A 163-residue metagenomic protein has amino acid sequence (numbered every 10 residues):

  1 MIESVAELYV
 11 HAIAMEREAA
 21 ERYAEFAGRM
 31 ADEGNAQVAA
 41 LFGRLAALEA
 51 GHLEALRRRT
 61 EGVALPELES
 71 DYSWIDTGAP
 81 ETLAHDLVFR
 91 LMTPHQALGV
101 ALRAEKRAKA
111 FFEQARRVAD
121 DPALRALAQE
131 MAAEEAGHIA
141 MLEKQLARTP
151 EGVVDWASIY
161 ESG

Functional and structural regions predicted by a protein language model:
M1-G163: Iron-associated oxidoreductase/ferritin-like identity signal
